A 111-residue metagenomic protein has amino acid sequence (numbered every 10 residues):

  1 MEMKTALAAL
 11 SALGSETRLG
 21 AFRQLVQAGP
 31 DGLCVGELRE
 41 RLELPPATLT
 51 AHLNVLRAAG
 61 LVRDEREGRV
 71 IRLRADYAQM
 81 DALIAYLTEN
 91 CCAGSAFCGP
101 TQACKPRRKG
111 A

Functional and structural regions predicted by a protein language model:
M1-T5, R23-Q27, Y77-A111: Amphipathic alpha-helical dimerization/coiled-coil segments that flank or bridge DNA-binding/regulatory modules
M3-P45, E67-Q79: N-terminal helix-turn-helix DNA-binding core of bacterial DNA-binding proteins
E40, R57-A58: Alpha-helical residues within the helix-turn-helix
P45-P46, P100: Proline-rich intrinsically disordered, low-complexity coils
L53-N54: Short, hydrophobic-biased segments on the C-terminal half of alpha helices that form "recognition helices"
A58, G68-R69, M80, A85: A generic signature of intrinsically disordered, low-complexity regions enriched in glycine/proline and charged/polar
